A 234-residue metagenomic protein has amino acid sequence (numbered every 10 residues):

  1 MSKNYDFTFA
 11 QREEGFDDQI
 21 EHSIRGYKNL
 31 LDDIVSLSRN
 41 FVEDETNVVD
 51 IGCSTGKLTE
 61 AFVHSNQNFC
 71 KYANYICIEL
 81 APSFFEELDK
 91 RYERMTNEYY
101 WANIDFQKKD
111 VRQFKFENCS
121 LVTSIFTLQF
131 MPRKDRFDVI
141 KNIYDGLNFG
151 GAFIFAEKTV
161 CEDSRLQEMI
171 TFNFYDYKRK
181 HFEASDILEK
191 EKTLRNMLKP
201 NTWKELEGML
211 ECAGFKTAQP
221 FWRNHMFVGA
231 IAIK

Functional and structural regions predicted by a protein language model:
M1-G15: N-terminal, positively charged/glycine-rich alpha-helical extensions of SAM-dependent methyltransferases
G26-D44: Conserved alpha-helix/loop element of class I SAM-dependent methyltransferases that forms part of the SAM/SAH-binding
N47-V49, S54-R112: Class I SAM-dependent methyltransferase SAM/SAH-binding core
T123: A conserved beta-strand element that flanks and buttresses the S-adenosyl-L-methionine
F137-F149: A short glycine-rich, Lys/Arg-flanked "PGG" loop and its adjoining helix->strand segment in the class I
G150-K158: Conserved beta-strand signature within the Rossmann-like core of class I S-adenosyl-L-methionine
K158-E211: C-terminal alpha-helical "lid/dimerization" subdomain adjacent to the S-adenosyl-L-methionine
E207, K216-K234: Core SAM-dependent methyltransferase catalytic element
